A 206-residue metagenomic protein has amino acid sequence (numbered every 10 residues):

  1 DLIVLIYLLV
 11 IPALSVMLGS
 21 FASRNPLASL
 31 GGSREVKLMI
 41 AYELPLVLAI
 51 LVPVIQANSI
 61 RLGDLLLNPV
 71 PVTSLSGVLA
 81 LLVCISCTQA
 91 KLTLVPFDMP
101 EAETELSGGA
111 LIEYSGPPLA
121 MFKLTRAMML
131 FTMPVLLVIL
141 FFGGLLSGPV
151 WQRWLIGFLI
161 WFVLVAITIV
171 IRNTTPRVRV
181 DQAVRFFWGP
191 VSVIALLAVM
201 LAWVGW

Functional and structural regions predicted by a protein language model:
D1-W206: Alpha-helical transmembrane segments of multi-pass membrane proteins predominantly involved in bioenergetics
